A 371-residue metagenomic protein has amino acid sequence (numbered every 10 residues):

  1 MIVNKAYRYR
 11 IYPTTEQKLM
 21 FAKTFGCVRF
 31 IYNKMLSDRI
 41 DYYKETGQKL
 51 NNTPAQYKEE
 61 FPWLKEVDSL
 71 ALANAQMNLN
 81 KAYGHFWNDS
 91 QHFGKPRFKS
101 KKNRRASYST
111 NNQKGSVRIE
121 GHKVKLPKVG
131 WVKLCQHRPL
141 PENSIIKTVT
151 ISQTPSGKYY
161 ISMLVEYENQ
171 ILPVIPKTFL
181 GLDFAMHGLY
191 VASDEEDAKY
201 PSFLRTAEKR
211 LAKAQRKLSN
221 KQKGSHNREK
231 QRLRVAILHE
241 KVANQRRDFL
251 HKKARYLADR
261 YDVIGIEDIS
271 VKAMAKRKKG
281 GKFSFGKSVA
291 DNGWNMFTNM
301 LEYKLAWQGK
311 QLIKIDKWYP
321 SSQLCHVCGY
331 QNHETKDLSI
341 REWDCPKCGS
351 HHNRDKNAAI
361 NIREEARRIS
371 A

Functional and structural regions predicted by a protein language model:
M1-L72: Gly/serine-rich nucleotide phosphate-binding loop at the start of the catalytic core of nucleotide/ADP-ribose-handling
Y9-I11, V132-Q136, D197-P201: Generic detection of short hydrophobic beta-strand segments and adjacent strand-loop junctions
I11, L79, L301: TRNA-binding/sensing appendages of the translation machinery
M35, A71-W87, K356-A366, S370: Stable alpha-helical structural segments in soluble proteins, enriched in small hydrophobic residues
L36-Y43, Y83, W87-G94, Y167 (+2 more regions): Long, hydrophobic, amphipathic alpha-helical segments used as structural scaffolds
N52-P155, K287, D291: Acidic carboxylate diad motif detector
E142, P155-A371: Positively charged, helix-rich recognition surfaces that bind polyanionic ligands
